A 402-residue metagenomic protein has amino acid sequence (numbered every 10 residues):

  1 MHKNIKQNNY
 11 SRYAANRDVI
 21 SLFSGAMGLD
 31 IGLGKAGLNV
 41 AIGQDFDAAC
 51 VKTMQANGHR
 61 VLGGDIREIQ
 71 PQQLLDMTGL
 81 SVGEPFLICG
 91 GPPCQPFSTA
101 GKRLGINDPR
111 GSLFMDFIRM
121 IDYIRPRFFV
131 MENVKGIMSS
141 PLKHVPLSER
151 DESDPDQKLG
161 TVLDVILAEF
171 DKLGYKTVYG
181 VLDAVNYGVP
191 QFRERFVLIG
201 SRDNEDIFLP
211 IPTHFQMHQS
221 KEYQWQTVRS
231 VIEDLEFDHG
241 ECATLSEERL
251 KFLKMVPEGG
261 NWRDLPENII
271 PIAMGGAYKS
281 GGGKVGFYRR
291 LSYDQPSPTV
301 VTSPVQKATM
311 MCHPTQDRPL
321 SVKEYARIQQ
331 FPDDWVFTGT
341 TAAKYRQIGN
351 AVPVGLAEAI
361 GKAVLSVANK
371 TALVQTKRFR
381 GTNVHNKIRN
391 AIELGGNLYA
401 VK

Functional and structural regions predicted by a protein language model:
M1-V40, T53, E169-K172, K176-V181 (+3 more regions): S-adenosyl-L-methionine-dependent DNA methyltransferase catalytic core
H2-F128, V134-P155: Core alpha/beta nucleotide-donor-binding catalytic domains of modification enzymes
A48-V51, G160-D164, V322: Short, surface-exposed alpha-helical segments at coil->helix boundaries
P92-P93, P126, V134, P190 (+2 more regions): Proline-centered helix-kink/hinge sites
P109-L113, K158-V162, Q224, L356: Soluble or luminal CAZymes and related metallo-dependent hydrolases
S112-R119, D164, A326, G355 (+1 more regions): Short, contiguous clusters of charged residues that form electrostatic/catalytic patches at enzyme active sites, used
N133-K135, G180-Y187: Acidic carboxylate-rich catalytic motifs and surrounding loops in phosphoryl-/glycosyl-chemistry enzymes
L142-L182, S201: Charged, glycine-enriched surface loops/patches that mediate electrostatic binding to polyanionic ligands
